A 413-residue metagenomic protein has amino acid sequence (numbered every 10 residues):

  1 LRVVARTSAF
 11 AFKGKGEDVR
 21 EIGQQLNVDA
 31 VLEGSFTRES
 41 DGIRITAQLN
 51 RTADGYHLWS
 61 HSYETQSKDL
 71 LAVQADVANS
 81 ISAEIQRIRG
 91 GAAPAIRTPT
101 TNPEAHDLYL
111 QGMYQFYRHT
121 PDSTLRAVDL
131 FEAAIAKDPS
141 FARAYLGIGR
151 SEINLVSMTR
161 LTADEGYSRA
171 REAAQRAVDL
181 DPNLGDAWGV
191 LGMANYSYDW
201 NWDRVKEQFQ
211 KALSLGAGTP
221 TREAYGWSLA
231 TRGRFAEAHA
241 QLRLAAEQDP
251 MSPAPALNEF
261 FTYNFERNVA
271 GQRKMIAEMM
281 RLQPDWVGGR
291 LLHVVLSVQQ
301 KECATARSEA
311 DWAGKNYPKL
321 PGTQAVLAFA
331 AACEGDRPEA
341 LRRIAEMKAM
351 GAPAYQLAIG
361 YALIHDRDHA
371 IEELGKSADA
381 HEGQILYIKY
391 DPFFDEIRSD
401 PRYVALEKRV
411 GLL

Functional and structural regions predicted by a protein language model:
L1-K319, E339, D391: Acidic, proline/glycine-rich low-complexity intrinsically disordered segments
Q25-N27, H365, G411: Glycine-centered helix-boundary capping/hinge motifs
T52-D54, L363, P401: Short, ordered coil/turn segments that flank beta-strands lining enzyme active or ligand-binding pockets
P284-G289, V294-G375: Helix-coil-helix junctions within alpha-helical repeat/solenoid scaffolds
K315, G375-E382, G411: TPR/TPR-like (Sel1-like) alpha-helical repeat modules
A354, E382-Q384, L413: Short arginine-rich
D379, G383-D391: Right-handed beta-helix
I388-L413: Terminal, low-structured helical/coil segments at or just beyond the last alpha-helical repeat
